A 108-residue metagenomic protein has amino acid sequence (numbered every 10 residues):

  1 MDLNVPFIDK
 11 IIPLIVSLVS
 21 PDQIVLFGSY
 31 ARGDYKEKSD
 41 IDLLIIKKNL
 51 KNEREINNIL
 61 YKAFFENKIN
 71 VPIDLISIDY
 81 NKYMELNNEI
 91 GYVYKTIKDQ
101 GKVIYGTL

Functional and structural regions predicted by a protein language model:
M1-Q23, R32-G33, E37, K47-L108: Catalytic core of pol beta-like nucleotidyltransferases
S29: P-loop (Walker A) phosphate-binding loop of NTP-binding proteins
